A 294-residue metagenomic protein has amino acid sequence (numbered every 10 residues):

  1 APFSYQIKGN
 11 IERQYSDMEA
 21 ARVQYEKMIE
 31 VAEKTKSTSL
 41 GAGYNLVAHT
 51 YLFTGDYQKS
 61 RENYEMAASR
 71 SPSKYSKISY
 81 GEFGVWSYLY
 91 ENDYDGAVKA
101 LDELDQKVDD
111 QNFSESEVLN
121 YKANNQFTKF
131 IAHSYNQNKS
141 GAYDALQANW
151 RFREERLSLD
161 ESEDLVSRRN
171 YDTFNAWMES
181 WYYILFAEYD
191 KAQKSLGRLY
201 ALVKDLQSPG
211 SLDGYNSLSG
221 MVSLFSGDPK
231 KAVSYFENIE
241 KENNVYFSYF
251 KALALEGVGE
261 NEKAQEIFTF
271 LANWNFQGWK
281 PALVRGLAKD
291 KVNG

Functional and structural regions predicted by a protein language model:
A1, I29-T38, E65-S76, D102-L119 (+4 more regions): Solenoid-like repeat scaffolds
I7, L46, F83, Y121-T128 (+5 more regions): "A position-specific structural signal for the A-helix of alpha-solenoid helical repeats
D17-K27, Q58-E62, K231: Structural signature of tandem alpha-helical TPR/SEL1-like repeats, specifically the intra-repeat loop/turn
S234-E237, N243-F250, G257-G294: C-terminal non-catalytic interaction modules
